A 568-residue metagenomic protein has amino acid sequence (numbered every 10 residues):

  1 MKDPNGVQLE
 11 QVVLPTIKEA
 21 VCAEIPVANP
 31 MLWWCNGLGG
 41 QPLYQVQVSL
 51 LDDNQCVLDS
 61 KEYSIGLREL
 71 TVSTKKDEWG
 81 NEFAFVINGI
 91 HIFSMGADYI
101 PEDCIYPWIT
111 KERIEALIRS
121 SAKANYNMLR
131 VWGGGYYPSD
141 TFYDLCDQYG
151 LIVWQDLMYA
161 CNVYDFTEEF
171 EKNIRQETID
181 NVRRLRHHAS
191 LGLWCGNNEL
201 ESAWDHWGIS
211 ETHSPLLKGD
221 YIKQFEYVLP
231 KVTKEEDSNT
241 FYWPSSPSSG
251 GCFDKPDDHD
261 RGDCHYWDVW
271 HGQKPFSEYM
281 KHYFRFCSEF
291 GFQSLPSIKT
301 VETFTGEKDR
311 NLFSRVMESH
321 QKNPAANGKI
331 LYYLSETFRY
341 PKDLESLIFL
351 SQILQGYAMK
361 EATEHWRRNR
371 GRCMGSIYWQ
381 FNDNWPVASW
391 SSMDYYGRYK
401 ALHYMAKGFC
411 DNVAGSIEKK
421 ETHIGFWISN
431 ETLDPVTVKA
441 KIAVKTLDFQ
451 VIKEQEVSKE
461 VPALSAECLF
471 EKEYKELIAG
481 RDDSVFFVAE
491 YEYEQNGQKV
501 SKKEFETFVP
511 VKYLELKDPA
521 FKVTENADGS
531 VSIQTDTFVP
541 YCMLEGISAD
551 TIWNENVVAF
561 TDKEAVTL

Functional and structural regions predicted by a protein language model:
M1-M128, R368-N369, C373, R398 (+1 more regions): Secreted/periplasmic carbohydrate-active enzymes, especially glycoside hydrolases
Q11, K76, Y106-I109, T141-F142 (+3 more regions): Short, solvent-exposed loop/turn and secondary-structure capping segments
P30-L32, C56-N162, E171-L193, Q321-G356: Active-site-adjacent substrate/metal-binding segments within catalytic domains of carbohydrate-active enzymes
S73, P101-C104, Y136-S139, C161-V163 (+7 more regions): Flexible loop/turn segments at secondary-structure boundaries
I118, Y143, V182, E226-T233 (+2 more regions): Short amphipathic alpha-helical segments and helix-helix/interface helices
Q148, Y164-F253, Y396-G397: Active-site neighborhood of glycoside hydrolase catalytic domains
W194, K231-K234, F241-V436: Substrate-binding clefts and catalytic carboxylate motifs of secreted carbohydrate-active enzymes
